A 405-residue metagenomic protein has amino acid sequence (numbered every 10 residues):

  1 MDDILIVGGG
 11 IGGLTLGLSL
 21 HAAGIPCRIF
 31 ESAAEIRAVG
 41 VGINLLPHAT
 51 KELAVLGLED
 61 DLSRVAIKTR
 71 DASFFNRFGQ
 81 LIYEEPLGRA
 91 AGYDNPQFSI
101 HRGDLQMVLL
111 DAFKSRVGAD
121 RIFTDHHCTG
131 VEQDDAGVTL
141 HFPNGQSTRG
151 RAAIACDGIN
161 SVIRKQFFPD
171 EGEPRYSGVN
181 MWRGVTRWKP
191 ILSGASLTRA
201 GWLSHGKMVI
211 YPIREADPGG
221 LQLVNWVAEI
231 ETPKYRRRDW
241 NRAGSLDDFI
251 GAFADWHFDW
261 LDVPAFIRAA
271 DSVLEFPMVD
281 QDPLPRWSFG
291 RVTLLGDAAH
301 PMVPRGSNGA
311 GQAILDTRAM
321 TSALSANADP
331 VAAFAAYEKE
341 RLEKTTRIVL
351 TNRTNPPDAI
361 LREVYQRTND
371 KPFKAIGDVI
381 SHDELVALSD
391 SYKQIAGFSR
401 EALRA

Functional and structural regions predicted by a protein language model:
M1-D2, G79, P285, G306-S307 (+1 more regions): C-terminal helical "tail/cap" subdomain of flavin- and related membrane-associated enzymes
D2-I4, H21, L46-F168, G172-V185 (+3 more regions): Conserved N-terminal helical subregion
L5-G24, R28-A34, I154-A155, W182 (+4 more regions): Conserved mid-domain beta->alpha element of the FAD-binding
E31-A34, L87-Y93, E231-Y235, T317 (+1 more regions): Short glycine/proline- and charge-enriched loop/turn segments that cap or connect secondary-structure elements
R64-V65, R121, D255-D271, P330-A335 (+1 more regions): Acidic/histidine metal-binding catalytic segments
F75, S196-Y235, F253-D255, M278: Active-site substrate-recognition segment that forms the wall of the catalytic cavity or substrate channel
G178, S193-L197, L223, F258-F276: A short coil-to-beta-strand element that immediately follows conserved catalytic motifs
W188-G194, A216-P218, Y235, D259 (+1 more regions): Short helix-loop capping/hinge motifs at secondary-structure junctions, enriched in acidic/polar residues
